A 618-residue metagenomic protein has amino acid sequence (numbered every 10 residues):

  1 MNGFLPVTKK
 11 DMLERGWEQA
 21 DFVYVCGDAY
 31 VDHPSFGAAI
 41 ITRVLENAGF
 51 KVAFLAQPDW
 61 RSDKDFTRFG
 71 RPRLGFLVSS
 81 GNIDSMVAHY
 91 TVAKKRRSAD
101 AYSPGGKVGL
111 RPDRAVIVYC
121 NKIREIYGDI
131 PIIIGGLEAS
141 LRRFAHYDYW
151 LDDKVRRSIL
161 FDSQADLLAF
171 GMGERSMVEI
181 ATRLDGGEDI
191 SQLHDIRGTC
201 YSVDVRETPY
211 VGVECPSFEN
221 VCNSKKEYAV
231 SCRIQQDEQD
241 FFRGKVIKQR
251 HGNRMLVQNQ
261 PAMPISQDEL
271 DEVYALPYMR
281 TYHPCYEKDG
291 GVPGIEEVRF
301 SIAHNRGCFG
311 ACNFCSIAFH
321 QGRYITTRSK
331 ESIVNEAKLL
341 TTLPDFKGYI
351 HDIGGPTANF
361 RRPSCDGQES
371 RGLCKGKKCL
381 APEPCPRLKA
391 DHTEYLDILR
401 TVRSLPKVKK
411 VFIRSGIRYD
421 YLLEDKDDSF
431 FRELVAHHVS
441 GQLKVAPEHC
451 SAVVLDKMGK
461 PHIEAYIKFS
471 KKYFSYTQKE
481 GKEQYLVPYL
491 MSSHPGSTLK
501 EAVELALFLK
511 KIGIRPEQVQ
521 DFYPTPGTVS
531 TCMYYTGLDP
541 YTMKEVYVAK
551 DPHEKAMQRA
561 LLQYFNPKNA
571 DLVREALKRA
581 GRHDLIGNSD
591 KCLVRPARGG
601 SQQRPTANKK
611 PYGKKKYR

Functional and structural regions predicted by a protein language model:
M1-Q19, A29, V230-Q236, D240-S301: N-terminal [4Fe-4S]-dependent radical SAM core
E14, F22-C26, T67-R68, I196-T199 (+6 more regions): Flexible, glycine-rich loop/tail regions that form catalytic "lids" or insertion modules at the edges of active sites
Y24-C26, I40, D59-W60, L339-V487 (+1 more regions): Conserved SAM/AdoMet-binding glycine-rich loop
V25-D28, D289-S316, Y349: N-terminal pre-triad scaffold of radical SAM enzymes
G37, A56-H251, Q258-N259: Glycine-rich beta-alpha loop elements in corrinoid/cobalamin-binding modules across cobalamin-dependent enzymes
R61, S191-Q239, N253, A262-I265 (+6 more regions): Terminal amphipathic helices with adjacent charged low-complexity linkers/tails
D84-A93, L141-F144, E174-E179, V203 (+9 more regions): Flexible glycine/acidic-rich beta-alpha junction loops that bind and position SAM and/or redox cofactors in anaerobic
D166, V273, C308, C312 (+4 more regions): Conserved, mostly hydrophobic/aromatic
